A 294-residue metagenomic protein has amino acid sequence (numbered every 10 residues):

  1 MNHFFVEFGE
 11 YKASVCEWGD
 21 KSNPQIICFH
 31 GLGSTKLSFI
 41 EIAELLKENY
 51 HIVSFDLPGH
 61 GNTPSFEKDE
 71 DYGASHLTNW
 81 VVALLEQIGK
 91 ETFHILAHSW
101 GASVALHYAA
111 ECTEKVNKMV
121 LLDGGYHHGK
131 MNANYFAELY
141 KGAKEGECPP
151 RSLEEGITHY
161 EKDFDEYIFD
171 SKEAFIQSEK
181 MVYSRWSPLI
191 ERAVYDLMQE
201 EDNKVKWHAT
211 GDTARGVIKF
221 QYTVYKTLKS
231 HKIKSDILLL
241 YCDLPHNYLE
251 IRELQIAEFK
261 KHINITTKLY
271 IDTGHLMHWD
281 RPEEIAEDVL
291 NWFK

Functional and structural regions predicted by a protein language model:
M1-I27, K47-Y50, D69, K90-E91 (+4 more regions): Alpha/beta-hydrolase fold catalytic core
Y11, S54-L96, E111, A137-E138 (+1 more regions): Active-site loop/oxyanion-hole signature of alpha/beta-hydrolase fold enzymes
S14-S65: Conserved HGGG/HGGXW glycine-rich cap/lid loop of the alpha/beta-hydrolase fold
E91-A137: Conserved hydrolase catalytic core segment
M119-Y167: Flexible "cap/lid" loop of the alpha/beta hydrolase fold
H159-H246: Alpha/beta-hydrolase
K229-T273: Conserved loop-alpha-helix segment in the C-terminal half of the alpha/beta-hydrolase fold that carries the catalytic
T273-P282: Catalytic histidine-centered segment of alpha/beta-hydrolase-like enzymes
